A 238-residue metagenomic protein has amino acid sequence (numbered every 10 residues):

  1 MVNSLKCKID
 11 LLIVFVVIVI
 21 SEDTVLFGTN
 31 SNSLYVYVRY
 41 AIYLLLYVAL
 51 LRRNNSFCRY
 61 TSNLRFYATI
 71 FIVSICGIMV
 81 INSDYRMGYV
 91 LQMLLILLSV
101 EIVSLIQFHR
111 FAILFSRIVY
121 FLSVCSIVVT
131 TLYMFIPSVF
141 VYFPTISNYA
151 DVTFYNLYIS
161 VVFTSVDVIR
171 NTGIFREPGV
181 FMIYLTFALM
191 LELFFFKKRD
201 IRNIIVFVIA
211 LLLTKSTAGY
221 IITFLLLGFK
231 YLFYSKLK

Functional and structural regions predicted by a protein language model:
M1-N55, I72-V80: N-terminal signal-anchor transmembrane segment
S4-V14, N55-I70, F111-I118, R199-N203: Membrane-interfacial loop-to-transmembrane alpha-helix junctions, especially the N-terminal start
I18-N30, L157-I174: Juxtamembrane membrane-water interface segments that cap and precede transmembrane helices
N32-R52, M87-S99, F181-L189, Y220-G228: Membrane-embedded alpha-helical segments of multi-pass membrane proteins, especially the transmembrane helices
L45-C58, V100-F111, L191-K198, G228-K236: Structural signal for the C-terminal ends of transmembrane alpha-helices and the immediately following loop
Y47-A49, M79-L132: Transmembrane alpha-helical segments and their membrane-water interfaces
V73-C76, I113-I159: Hydrophobic alpha-helical transmembrane segments
S116-S138, F163-K215, Y220-F233: Alpha-helical transmembrane segments of multi-pass inner-membrane proteins
